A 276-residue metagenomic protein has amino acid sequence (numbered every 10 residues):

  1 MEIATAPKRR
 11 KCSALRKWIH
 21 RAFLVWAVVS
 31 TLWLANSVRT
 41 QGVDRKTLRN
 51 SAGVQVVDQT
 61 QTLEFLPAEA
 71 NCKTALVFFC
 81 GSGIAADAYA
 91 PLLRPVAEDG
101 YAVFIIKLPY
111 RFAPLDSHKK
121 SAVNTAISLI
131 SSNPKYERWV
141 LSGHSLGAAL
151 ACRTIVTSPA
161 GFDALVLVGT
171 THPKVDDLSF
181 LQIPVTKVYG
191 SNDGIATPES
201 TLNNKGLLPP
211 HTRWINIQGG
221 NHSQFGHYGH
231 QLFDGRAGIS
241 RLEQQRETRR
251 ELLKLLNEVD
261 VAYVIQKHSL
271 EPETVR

Functional and structural regions predicted by a protein language model:
K73-G81: Short beta-strand element of the alpha/beta-hydrolase
C80-I84, S191-N192: Active-site glycine-rich loops that stabilize anionic/oxyanionic intermediates across multiple enzyme folds
I84-L92, E199: The serine-hydrolase catalytic nucleophile loop
A88, A113-P134, R153: Alpha/beta-hydrolase active-site loop
L93-A113: Conserved alpha/beta-hydrolase
A97, Y189-E243: Active-site-adjacent alpha-helix of alpha/beta-hydrolase-fold enzymes
G143-A151: Gly/Ala-rich beta-loop-alpha elbow adjacent to hydrolase catalytic centers
L181, K187-Y189: Short beta-strand/loop motif that positions the catalytic acidic residue of the alpha/beta-hydrolase fold
